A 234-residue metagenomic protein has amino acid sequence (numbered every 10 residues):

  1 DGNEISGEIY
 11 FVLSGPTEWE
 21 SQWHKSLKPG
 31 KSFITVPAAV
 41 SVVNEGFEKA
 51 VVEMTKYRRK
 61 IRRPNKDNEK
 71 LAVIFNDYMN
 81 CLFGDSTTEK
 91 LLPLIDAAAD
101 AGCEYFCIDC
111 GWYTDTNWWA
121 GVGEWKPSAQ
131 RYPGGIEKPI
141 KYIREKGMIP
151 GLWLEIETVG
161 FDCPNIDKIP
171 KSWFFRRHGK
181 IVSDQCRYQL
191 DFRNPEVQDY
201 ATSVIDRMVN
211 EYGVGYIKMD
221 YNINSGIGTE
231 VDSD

Functional and structural regions predicted by a protein language model:
D1-R63: N-terminal accessory beta-strand-rich subdomains and adjacent acidic, glycine-rich linkers that precede catalytic cores
G30, F75, A98, F106 (+3 more regions): Conserved, mostly hydrophobic/aromatic
T35, L71-D77, E104-I108, P150-L154 (+1 more regions): Hydrophobic faces of well-ordered beta-strands that scaffold small-molecule active sites in alpha/beta enzyme cores
A38-V40, Y78-N80, F106, G111-Y113 (+2 more regions): Active-site beta-loop-alpha junctions enriched in small/polar residues
K70-A72, C81-D85, A129, I149-G151 (+1 more regions): Active-site-adjacent "subsite" loops/lids of carbohydrate-active enzymes
K90-Y113, E211-Y212: Catalytic domains of carbohydrate-active enzymes, especially glycoside hydrolases
C110, S128, K141-I143, E196-D234: Active-site and adjacent substrate-binding regions of carbohydrate-active enzymes
Y113-D167: Acidic/aromatic-lined carbohydrate-recognition and catalytic surfaces of CAZymes acting on diverse glycans
